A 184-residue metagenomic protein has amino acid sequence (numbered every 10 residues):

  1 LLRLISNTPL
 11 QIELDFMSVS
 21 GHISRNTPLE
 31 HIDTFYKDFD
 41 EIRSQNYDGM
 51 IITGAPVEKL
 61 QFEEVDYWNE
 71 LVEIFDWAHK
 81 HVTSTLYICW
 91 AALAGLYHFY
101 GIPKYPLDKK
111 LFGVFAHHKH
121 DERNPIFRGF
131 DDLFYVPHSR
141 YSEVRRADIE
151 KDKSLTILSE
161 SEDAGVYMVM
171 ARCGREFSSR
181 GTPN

Functional and structural regions predicted by a protein language model:
L1-E63, E70: N-terminal beta1-alpha1 cap of cysteine-dependent amidohydrolase-like domains
L1-S18, I42, N46, E73 (+1 more regions): Amide-donor transfer/coupling interface in amidating biosynthetic enzymes
H22, E58, L93, V144 (+1 more regions): Surface-exposed, flexible loop/turn segments at secondary-structure boundaries
R25, L96, A147: Active-site-proximal flexible loops/turns
T27-E30, F35-D38, E73, S84 (+4 more regions): Short, flexible coil/linker segments at or flanking structured domains
L29-Q45, Y100-D108, S139-R146: A broadly tuned preference for mixed-charge, low-complexity surface segments
I32, P56, A78, F99 (+1 more regions): Generic, low-specificity signal for short hydrophobic/alpha-helical stretches with a mild N-terminal bias, encompassing
Y47, I52-D121: Cysteine-nucleophile active-site neighborhood
